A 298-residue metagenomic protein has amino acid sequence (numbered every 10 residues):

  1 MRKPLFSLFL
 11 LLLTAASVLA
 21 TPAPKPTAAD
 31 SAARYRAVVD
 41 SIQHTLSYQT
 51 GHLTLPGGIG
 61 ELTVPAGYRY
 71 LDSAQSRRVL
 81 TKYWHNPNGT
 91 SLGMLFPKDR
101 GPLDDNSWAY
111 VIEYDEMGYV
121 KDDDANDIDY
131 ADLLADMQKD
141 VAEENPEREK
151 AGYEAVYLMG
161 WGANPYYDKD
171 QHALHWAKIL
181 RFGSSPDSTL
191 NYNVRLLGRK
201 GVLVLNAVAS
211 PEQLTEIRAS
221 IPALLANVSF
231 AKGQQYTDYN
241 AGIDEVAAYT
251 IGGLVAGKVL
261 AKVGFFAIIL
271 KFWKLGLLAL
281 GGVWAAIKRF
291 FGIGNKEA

Functional and structural regions predicted by a protein language model:
M1-P4: Positively charged n-region of N-terminal signal peptides that target proteins for export
S7-S17: Bacterial N-terminal signal peptides
L19-A298: N-terminal targeting sequences that direct proteins away from the cytosol to non-cytosolic compartments
